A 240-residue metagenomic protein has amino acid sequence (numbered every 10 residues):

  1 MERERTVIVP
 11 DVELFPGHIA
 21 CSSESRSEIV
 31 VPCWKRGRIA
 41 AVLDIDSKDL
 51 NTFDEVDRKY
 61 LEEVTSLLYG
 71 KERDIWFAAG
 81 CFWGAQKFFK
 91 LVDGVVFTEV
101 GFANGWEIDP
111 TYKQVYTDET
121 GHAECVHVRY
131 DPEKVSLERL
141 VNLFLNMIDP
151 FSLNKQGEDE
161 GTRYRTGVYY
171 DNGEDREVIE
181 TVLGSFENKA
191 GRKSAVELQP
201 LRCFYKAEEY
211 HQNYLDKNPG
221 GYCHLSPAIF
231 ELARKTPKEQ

Functional and structural regions predicted by a protein language model:
M1-S23: Regulatory sensory and allosteric helical modules in signal-transduction proteins and certain transcription factors
V7-I8, P32, D44, W76 (+1 more regions): Conserved beta-strand segments that form the floor/walls of ligand-binding pockets within enzyme and binding domains
L14, V30, F97-V100: Hydrophobic/anchoring residues in structured secondary elements
S27-W34: A short, aliphatic-rich beta-strand micro-motif
W34-S47: Sensory-domain boundary capping and coupling elements
D46-E72: Juxtadomain coupling helices with adjacent low-complexity linkers
K71-Q240: Flexible coil/turn and secondary-structure edge motifs
